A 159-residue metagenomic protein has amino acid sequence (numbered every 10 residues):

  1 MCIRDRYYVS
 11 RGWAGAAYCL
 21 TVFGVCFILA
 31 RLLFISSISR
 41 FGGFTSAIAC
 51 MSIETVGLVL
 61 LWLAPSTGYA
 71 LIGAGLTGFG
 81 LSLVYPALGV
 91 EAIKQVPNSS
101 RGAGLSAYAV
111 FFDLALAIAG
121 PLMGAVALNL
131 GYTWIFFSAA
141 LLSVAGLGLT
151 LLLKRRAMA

Functional and structural regions predicted by a protein language model:
M1-I3: Short, small-residue-biased leader/transition segments that mark boundaries at the very start of proteins
V9-C26, A103: Loop-to-transmembrane helix entry
A30-G43, A127-L128: Helix-to-loop junctions at the C-terminal end of transmembrane segments in multipass secondary transporters
T45-L60, F137-A140: Structural signature of the two symmetry-related core transmembrane helices
G68-A74: Short hydrophobic/alpha-helical segments at membrane-entry points of transmembrane helices in Major Facilitator
L83-V96: Intracellular juxtamembrane helix-capping segments at the cytosolic ends of symmetry-related transmembrane helices
N98-Y108: Loop-to-transmembrane helix entry/capping segments in MFS-fold secondary transporters and related SLC/MFSD carriers
A125-L142: A membrane-interface helix-boundary motif in multi-pass transporters
